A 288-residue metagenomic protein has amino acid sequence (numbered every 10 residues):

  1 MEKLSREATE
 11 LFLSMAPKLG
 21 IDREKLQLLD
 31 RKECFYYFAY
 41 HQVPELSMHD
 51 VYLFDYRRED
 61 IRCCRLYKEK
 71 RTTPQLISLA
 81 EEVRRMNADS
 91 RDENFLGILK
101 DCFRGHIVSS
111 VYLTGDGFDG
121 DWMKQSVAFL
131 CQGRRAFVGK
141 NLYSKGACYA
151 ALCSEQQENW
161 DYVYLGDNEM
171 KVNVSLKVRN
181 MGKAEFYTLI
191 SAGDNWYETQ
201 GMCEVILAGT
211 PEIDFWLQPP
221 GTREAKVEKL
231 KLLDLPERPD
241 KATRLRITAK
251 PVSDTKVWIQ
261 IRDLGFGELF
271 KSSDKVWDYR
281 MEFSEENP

Functional and structural regions predicted by a protein language model:
M1-E7, K100-A128, G139-K140: Glycine-rich phosphate-binding loops at beta-strand->alpha-helix junctions
M1-V51, K70, V83, M181-P251 (+1 more regions): Nucleotide/phosphate-binding catalytic cleft detector across ATP-hydrolyzing and phosphate-transferring enzymes
K3, Y56-D60, I107, N168 (+3 more regions): Short flexible coil/turn linkers enriched for glycine and charged/polar residues that connect secondary-structure
E7-F12, F38-H41, I61-L66, D119-S126: A short acidic (Asp/Glu
P17-Q27, G105-V108, Q125-L142, A147: Structural alpha-beta junctions
Q27-Q42, A136-V178, S284: Glycine-rich phosphate-binding/hydrolytic loop that grips phosphoryl groups
E45-R62, Y67-K68, G115-F118, L165-K171 (+1 more regions): A short acidic Gly-Thr/Ser loop motif
K68-D101, A150, Y197-D214: Glycine-rich phosphate-binding loop plus the immediately following alpha-helix
